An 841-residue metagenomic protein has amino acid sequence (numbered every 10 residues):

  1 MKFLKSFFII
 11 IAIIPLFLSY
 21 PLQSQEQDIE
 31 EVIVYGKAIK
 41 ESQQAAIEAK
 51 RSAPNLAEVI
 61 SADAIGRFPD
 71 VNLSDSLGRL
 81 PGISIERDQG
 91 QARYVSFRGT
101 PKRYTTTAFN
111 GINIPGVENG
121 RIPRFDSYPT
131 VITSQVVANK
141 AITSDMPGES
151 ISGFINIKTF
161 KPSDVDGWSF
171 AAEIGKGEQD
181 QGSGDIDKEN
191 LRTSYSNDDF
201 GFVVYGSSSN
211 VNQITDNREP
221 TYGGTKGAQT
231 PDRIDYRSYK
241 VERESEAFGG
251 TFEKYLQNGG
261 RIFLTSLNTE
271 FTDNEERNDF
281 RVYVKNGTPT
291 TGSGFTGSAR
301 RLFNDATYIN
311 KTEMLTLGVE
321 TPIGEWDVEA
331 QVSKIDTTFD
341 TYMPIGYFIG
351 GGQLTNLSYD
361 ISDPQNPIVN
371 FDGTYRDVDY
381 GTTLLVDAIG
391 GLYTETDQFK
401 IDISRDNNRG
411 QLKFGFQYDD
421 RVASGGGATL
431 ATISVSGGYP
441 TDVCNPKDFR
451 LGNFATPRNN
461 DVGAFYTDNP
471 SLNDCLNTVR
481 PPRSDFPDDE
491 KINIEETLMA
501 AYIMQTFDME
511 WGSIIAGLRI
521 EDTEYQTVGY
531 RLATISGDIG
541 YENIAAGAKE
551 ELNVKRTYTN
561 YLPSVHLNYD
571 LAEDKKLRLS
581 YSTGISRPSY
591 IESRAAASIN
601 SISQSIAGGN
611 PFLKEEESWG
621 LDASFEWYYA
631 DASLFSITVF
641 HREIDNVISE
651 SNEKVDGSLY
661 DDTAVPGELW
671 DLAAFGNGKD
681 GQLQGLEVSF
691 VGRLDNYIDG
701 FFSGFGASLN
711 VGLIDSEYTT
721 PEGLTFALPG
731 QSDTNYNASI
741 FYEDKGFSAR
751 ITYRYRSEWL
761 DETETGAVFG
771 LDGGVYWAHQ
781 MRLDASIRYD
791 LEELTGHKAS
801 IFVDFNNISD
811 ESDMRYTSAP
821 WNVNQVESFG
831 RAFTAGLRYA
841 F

Functional and structural regions predicted by a protein language model:
I33-G66, Y94, K102, I112: N-terminal periplasmic "start-of-domain" segments of outer-membrane beta-barrel proteins
S74-N113, K140: Extracytoplasmic beta-strand/coil segments of soluble accessory domains associated with Gram-negative outer-membrane
L80, I114, S127-E173, T215 (+1 more regions): A beta-strand signature from Gram-negative outer-membrane beta-barrel systems, especially the internal plug domain
I85, S96, I112-K140, L191 (+1 more regions): Short acidic/polar hinge/loop motifs at secondary-structure boundaries that mediate gating or recognition
Q181-V282, R300, N304-W326, P563-H566 (+1 more regions): Transmembrane beta-barrel wall of Gram-negative outer-membrane proteins
F295-M314, F486, E490-M499, R556 (+5 more regions): Outer-membrane beta-barrel signature, preferentially recognizing the C-terminal barrel domain of Gram-negative
L385-L392, F399-S404, Q411-L412, V565 (+5 more regions): Conserved C-terminal beta-signal and adjacent last beta-strands/turns of outer-membrane beta-barrel proteins
F640-E643, I648, V655, Y660-T763: Gram-negative outer-membrane beta-barrel transporters
